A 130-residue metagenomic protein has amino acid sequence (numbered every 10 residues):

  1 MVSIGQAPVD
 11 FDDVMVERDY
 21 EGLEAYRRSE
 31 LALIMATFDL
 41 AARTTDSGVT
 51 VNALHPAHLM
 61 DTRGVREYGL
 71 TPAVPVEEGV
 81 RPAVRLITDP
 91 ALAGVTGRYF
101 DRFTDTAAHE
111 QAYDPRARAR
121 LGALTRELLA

Functional and structural regions predicted by a protein language model:
M1-S47, H55-T71: Catalytic loop of short-chain dehydrogenase/reductase
G5, H58, P90-A91, L129: A generic secondary-structure signal for well-formed alpha-helical elements
A7, Q111, R116-A130: Non-catalytic terminal and boundary segments that flank Rossmann-like NAD(P)-dependent oxidoreductase
T37-A41, V84, G122, R126: Non-transmembrane alpha-helical segments in soluble domains of secreted/periplasmic/extracellular proteins
T45-G48, G94, A130: Surface-exposed helix-capping loop/turn segments at secondary-structure junctions
T50-N52, R98: Rossmann-like NAD(H)/NADP(H) cofactor-binding core
L70-H109, Y113-R120: C-terminal helical subdomain
